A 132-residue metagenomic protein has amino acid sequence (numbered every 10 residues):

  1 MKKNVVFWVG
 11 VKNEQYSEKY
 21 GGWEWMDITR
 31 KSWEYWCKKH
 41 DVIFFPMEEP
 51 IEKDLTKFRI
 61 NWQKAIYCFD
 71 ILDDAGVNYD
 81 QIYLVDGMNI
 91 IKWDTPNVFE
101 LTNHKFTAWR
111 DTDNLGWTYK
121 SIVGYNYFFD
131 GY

Functional and structural regions predicted by a protein language model:
M1-D80: N-terminal anchoring/stem segment of glycosyltransferases
I60-Y125: GT-A fold catalytic core of metal-dependent nucleotide-sugar glycosyltransferases, centered on the diacidic
F129-Y132: A recurrent flexible, glycine/aromatic-enriched loop bordering the glycosyltransferase active site that acts as
